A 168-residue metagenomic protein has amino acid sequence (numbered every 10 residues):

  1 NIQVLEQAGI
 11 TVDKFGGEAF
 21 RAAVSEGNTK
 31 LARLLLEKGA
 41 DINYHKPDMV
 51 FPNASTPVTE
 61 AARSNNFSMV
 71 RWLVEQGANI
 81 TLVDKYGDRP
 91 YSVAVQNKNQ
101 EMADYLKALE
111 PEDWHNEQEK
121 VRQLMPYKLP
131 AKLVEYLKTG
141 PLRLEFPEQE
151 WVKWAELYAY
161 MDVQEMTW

Functional and structural regions predicted by a protein language model:
N1, A22-N28, P52-T56, E60-N66 (+1 more regions): Ankyrin repeat A-helix N-terminal signature
N1-K38, A155, Y160, M166-W168: Hydrophobic, helix-prone linear segments
N1-Q7, N28-E37, N65-E75, N99-A108: Ankyrin repeat structural motif
G9-V12, G39-N43, G77-T81: The conserved C-terminal loop/turn that links adjacent ankyrin repeats
V12-A22, H45-P57, V83-R89, E119: Ankyrin-repeat boundary/"N-cap" motif
L34-L35, G39-P52, A61: Ampipathic, surface-exposed secondary-structure segments
T56, E60-K85: Internal alpha-helical scaffold/solenoid segments in large eukaryotic proteins
D84-D88, S92-W168: A surface-exposed partner-binding patch
